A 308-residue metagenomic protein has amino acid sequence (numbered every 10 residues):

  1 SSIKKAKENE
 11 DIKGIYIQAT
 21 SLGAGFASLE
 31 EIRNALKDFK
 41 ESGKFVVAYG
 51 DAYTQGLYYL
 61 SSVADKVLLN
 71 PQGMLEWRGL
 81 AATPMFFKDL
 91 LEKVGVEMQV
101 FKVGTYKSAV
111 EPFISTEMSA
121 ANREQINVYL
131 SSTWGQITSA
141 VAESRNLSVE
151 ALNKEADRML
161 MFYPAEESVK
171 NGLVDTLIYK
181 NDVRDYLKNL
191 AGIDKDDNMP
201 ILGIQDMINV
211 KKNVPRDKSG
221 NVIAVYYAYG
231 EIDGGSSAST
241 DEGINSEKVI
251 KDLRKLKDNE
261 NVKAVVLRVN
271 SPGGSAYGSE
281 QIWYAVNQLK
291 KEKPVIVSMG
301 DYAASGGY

Functional and structural regions predicted by a protein language model:
S1-R158, F162, K188-V297, D301-Y308: Small-residue-centered hinge/linker elements
L68-L69, V174-K180: Short acidic-hydrophobic, aromatic-tinged amphipathic segments that line or gate anion-handling sites
R158, A165-S168, L177, V183-R184: PDZ peptide-recognition modules
